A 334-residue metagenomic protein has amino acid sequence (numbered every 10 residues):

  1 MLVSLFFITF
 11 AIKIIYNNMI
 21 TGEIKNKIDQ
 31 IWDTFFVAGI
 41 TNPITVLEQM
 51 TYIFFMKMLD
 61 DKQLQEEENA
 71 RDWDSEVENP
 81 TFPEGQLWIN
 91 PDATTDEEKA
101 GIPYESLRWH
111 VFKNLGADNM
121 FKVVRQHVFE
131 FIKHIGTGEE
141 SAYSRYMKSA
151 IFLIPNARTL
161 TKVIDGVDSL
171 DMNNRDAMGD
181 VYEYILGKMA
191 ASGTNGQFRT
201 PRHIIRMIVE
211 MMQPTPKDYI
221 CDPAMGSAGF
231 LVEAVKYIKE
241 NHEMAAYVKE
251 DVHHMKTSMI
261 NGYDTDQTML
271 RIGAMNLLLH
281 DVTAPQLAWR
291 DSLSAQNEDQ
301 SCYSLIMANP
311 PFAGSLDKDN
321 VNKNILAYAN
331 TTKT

Functional and structural regions predicted by a protein language model:
V3-P216, Q286-N297: Non-catalytic, mostly N-terminal accessory regions of nucleic-acid modification and defense proteins
G187-M189, N322-I325: Gly-rich Lys/Arg/Thr-decorated short loops/hinges at beta-loop-alpha junctions or inter-strand turns that position
T194-A308, A313-S315, N320, N324: Conserved S-adenosyl-L-methionine
L326-T334: Glycine-rich S-adenosyl-L-methionine
